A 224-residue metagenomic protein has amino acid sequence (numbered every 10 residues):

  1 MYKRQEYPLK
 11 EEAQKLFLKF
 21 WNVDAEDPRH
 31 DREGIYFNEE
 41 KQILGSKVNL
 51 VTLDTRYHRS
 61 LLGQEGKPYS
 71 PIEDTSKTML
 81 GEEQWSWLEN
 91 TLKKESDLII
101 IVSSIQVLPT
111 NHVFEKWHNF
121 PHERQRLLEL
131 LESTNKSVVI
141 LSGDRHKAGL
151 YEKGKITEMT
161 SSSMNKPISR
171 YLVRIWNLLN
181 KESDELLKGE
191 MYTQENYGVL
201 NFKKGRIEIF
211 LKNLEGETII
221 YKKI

Functional and structural regions predicted by a protein language model:
M1-I224: Metal-dependent phosphoester/phosphodiester hydrolase catalytic core
